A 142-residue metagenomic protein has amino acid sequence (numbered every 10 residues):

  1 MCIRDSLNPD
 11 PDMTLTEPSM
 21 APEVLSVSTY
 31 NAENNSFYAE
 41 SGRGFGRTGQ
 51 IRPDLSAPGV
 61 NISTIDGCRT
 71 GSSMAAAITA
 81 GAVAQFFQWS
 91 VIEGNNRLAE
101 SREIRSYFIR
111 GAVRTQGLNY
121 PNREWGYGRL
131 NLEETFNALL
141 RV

Functional and structural regions predicted by a protein language model:
M1-I3: Conserved small/polar residues in nucleotide/adenosyl-binding loops
D5-L7, V27, S36, E103-R105 (+2 more regions): Mixed-charge, polar/low-complexity N-terminal
L7-Q88: Extracellular S/T/G-rich loop segment that most often corresponds to the catalytic His/Ser-adjacent loop
G59-Y120, R129, N137: Hydrolase catalytic cores
R123: Short polybasic/polar patches that bind polyanions
G126: Conserved active-site-adjacent core of cysteine acyl-enzyme catalytic domains
E133-V142: Secreted peptidase-domain scaffold signal
